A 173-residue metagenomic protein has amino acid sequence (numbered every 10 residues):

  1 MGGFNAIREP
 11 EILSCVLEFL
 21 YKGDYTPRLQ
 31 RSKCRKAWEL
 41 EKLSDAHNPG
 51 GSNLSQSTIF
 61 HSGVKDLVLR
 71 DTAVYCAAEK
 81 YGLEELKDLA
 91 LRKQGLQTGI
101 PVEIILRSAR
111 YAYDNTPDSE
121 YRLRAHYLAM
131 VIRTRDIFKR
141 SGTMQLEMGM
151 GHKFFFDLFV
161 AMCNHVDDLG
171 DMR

Functional and structural regions predicted by a protein language model:
M1-S14, E18, K22-K80, E84-R173: BTB/POZ-protein C-terminal extensions
